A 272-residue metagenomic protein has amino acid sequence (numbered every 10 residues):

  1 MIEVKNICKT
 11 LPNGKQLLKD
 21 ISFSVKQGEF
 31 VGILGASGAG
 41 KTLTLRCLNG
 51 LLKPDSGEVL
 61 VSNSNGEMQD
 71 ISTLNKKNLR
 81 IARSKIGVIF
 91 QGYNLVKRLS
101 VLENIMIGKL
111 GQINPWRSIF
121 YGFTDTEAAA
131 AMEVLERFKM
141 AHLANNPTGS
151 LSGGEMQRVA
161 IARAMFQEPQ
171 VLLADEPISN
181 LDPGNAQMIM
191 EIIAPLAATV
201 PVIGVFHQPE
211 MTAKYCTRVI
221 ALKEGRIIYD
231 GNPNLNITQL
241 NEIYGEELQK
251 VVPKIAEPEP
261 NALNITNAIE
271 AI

Functional and structural regions predicted by a protein language model:
N49: Helix-to-loop junction immediately C-terminal to a conserved catalytic motif
E58-I81: ABC ATPase NBD Q-loop/coupling interface
D70, I113, S118-L143: Conserved ABC ATPase "signature" region
P147-L151, E155: Conserved ABC ATPase signature
L172-D175: Catalytic Walker B motif of ABC-type/P-loop ATPase nucleotide-binding domains
A186-A198: Helical segment within the ABC ATPase nucleotide-binding domain
R226-Q249: Conserved beta-strand-loop-alpha-helix hinge in the C-terminal portion of ABC ATPase nucleotide-binding domains
